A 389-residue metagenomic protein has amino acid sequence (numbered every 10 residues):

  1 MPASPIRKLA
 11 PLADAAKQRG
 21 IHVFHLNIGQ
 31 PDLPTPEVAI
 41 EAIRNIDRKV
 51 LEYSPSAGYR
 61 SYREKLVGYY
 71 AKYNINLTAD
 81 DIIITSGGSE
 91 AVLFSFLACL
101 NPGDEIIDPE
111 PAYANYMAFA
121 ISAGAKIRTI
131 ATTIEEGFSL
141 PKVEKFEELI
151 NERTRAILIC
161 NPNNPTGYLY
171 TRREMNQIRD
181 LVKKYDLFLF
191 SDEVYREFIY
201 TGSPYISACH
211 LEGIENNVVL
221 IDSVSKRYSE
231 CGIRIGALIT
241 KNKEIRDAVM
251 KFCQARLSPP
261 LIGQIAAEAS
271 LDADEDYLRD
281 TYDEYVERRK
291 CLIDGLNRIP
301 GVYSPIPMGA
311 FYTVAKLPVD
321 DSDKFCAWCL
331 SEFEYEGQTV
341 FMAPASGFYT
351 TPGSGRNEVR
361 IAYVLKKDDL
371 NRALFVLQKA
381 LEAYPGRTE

Functional and structural regions predicted by a protein language model:
P2, L9-L12, A16-H22, G29-I46 (+1 more regions): PLP-dependent class I/II
K49: Basic nucleic-acid-binding alpha-helical/helix-turn surface characteristic of O6-alkylguanine DNA
Y53-S86: Conserved N-terminal alpha-helix of the aminotransferase class I/II PLP-enzyme fold
